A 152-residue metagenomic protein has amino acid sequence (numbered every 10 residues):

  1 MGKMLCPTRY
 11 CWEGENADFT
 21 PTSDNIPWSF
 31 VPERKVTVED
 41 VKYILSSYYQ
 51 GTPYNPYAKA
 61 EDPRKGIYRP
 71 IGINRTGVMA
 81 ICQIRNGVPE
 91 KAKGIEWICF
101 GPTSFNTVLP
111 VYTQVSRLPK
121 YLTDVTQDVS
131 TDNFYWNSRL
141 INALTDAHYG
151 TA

Functional and structural regions predicted by a protein language model:
M1-A152: C-terminus-biased signal that marks the final domain/tail of proteins
